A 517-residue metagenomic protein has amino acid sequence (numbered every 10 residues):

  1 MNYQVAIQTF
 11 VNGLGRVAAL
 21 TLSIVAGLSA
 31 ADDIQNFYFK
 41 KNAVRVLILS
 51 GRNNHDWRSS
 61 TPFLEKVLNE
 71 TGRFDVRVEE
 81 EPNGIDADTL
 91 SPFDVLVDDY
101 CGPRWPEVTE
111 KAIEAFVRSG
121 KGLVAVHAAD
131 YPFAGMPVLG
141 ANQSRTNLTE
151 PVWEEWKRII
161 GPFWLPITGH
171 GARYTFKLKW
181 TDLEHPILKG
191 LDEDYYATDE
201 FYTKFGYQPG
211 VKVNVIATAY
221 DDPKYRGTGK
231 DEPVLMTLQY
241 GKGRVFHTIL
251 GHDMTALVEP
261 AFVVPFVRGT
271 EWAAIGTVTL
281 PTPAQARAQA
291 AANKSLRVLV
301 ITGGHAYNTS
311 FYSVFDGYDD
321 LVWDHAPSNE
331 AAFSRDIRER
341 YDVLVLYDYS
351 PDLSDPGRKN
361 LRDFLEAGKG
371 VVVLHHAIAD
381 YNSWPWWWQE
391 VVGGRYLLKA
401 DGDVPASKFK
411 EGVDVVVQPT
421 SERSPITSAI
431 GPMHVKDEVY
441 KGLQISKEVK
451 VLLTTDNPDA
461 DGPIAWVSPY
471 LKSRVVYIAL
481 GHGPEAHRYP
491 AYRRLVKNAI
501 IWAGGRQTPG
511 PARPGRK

Functional and structural regions predicted by a protein language model:
N2-A18: Bacterial N-terminal signal peptides that target proteins for export
G15-G27: Bacterial N-terminal signal peptides
A31-A43, E70, P223-R297, T302 (+2 more regions): Extracellular ligand-binding/catalytic regions of CAZymes and related secreted enzymes and adhesion modules
Q35, R45-F133, R297-I301, A306-Y381: Helical hinge/lid and interdomain linker segments adjacent to catalytic or ligand-binding clefts that mediate domain
Y38-N42, D88-S91, E107, V117-S119 (+8 more regions): Extracellular/periplasmic catalytic domains that process cell-envelope and extracellular macromolecules
N69, D75, P162-G241, P281-P283 (+4 more regions): Catalytic beta-strand/loop cores that center a nucleophilic Ser/Cys/Thr and support acyl-enzyme chemistry
P103-G190, P351-S428: A glycine-rich, often tryptophan-bearing local segment used as a flexible ligand/cofactor-contacting loop or short
G122-V124, R244, G370-V372, K450 (+1 more regions): Proline-centered loop/turn at the N-terminus of a beta-strand
